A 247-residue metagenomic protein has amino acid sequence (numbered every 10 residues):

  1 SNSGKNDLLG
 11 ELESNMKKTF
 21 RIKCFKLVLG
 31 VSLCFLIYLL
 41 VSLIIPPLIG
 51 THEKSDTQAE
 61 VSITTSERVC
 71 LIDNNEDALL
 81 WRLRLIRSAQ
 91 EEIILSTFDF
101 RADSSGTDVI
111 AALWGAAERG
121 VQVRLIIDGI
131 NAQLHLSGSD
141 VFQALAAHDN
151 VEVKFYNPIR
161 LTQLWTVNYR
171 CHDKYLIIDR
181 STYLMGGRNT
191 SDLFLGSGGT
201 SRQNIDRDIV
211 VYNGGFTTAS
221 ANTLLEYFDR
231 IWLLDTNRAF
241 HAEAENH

Functional and structural regions predicted by a protein language model:
E13-C34: N-terminal Sec-pathway targeting helices
C34-E53: Membrane-interface motif at the C-terminal end of an N-terminal transmembrane signal
K54-C70: Short extracytoplasmic/periplasmic juxtamembrane "stem" segments immediately C-terminal to an N-terminal membrane anchor
I72-R82, V109: Glycine-rich, highly charged phosphate/nucleotide-binding loops
N74-E76, G106, P158-W165: N-terminal post-signal-peptidase region of extra-cytosolic proteins
A89-K154: Primarily the HKD phosphodiesterase
D99-A102, G129-Q133, I159-T162, T182-Y183 (+2 more regions): Solvent-exposed loop/turn segments at secondary-structure junctions within structured extracellular/periplasmic domains
C171-H247: Signature of lipid phosphatidyltransferase scaffolds
